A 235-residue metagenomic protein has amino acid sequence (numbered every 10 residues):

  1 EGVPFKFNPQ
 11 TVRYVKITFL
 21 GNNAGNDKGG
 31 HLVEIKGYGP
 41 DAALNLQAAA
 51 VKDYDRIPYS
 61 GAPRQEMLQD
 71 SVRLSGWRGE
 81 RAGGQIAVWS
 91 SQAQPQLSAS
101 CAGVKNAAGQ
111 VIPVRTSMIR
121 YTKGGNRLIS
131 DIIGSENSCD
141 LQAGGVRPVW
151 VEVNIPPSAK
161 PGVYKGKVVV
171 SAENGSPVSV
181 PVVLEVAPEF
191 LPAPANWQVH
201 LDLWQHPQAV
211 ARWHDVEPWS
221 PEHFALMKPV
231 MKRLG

Functional and structural regions predicted by a protein language model:
E1-A42: Aromatic, loop-rich ligand-recognition surfaces of beta-strand-rich domains
G2, V12-Y14, L32, G83 (+3 more regions): Extracellular structured ligand-interaction cores
P9, Y14-F19, E34, Q85 (+2 more regions): Extracellular/lumenal ectodomain signal focusing on beta-strand-rich modules and carbohydrate-recognition contexts
A43-L68, R81, S91-V151, A159: Surface-exposed binding patches on compact interaction domains or structured appendages
D70-V72: Core sequence-specific DNA-binding domains of diverse transcription factors
L74-E80: Short, solvent-exposed loop/linker segments at the N-terminal edge of repeated beta-sheet extracellular domains
A87-L97, G103, S138-A195: Extended acidic/polar, glycine-enriched regions that form or flank non-catalytic beta-rich accessory modules
P177-G235: An acidic-aromatic substrate-binding cleft motif
